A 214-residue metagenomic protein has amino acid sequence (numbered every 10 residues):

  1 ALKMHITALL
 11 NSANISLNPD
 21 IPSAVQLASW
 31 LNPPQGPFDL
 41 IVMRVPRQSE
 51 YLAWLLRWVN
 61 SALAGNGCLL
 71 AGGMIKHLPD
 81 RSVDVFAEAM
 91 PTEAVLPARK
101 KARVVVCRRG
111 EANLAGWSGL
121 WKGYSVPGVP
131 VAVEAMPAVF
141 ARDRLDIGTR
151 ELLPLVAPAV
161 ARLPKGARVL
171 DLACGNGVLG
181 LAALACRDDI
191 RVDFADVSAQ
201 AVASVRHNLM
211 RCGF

Functional and structural regions predicted by a protein language model:
A1-I21, L27, I147-F214: Conserved SAM/SAH cofactor-binding pocket of Class I
W30-L40: A short acidic, Gly/Pro-enriched loop at the edge of an enzyme's catalytic core that lines a small-molecule cofactor
L40-Y51: A short SAM/SAH-binding and catalytic strip from SAM-dependent methyltransferases
Y51-W54, R81, I147: Generic recognition of short, well-ordered alpha-helical segments
A53-G65: A short glycine-rich, Lys/Arg-flanked "PGG" loop and its adjoining helix->strand segment in the class I
N66-I75: Conserved beta-strand signature within the Rossmann-like core of class I S-adenosyl-L-methionine
S82-K101: Conserved Class I S-adenosyl-L-methionine
A98-G166: SAM-dependent Rossmann-like transferase core, predominantly class I methyltransferases with a strong bias toward
